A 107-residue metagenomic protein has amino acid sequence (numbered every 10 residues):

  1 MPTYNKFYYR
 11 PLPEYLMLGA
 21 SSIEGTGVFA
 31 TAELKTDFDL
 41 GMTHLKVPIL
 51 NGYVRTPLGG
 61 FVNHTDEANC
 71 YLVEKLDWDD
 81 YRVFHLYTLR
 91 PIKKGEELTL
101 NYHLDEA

Functional and structural regions predicted by a protein language model:
M1-A107: Conserved catalytic SET/PR domain of SAM-dependent protein methyltransferases, capturing the structural core that binds
